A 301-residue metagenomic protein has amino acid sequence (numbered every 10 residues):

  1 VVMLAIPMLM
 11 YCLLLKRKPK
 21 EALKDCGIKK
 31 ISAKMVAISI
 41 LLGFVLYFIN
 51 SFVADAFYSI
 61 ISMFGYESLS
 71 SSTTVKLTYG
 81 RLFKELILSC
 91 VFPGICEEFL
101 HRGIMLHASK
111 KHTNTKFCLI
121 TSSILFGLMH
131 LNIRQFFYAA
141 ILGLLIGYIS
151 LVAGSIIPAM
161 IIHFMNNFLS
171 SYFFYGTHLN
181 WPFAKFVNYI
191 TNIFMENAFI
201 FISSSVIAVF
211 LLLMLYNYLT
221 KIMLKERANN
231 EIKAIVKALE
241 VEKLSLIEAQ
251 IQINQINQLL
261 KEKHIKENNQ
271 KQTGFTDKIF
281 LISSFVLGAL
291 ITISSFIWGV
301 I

Functional and structural regions predicted by a protein language model:
V1-I40, F44, S59-S62, L215-K233: Membrane-helix interface linkers and caps
V1-L4, I31, M35-S39, R81-L86 (+6 more regions): Residue-level signature of transmembrane alpha-helical entry/exit and packing/kink sites in multi-pass membrane
V2, V36-F52, L151, S155-L169: Hydrophobic alpha-helical membrane-insertion segments
A22-P93, W298-I301: Juxtamembrane helix-loop-helix connectors linking adjacent transmembrane helices in multi-pass membrane enzymes
I40, F44, L86-V91, I95 (+6 more regions): Residue-level signature of the transmembrane alpha-helical core of multi-pass small-molecule transporters
I49, S70-N132: Function-critical hydrophobic alpha-helical transmembrane segments in multi-pass membrane proteins
S123, Q135-E196: Functionally important transmembrane alpha-helices
N166-I301: C-terminal membrane module of polytopic membrane proteins
